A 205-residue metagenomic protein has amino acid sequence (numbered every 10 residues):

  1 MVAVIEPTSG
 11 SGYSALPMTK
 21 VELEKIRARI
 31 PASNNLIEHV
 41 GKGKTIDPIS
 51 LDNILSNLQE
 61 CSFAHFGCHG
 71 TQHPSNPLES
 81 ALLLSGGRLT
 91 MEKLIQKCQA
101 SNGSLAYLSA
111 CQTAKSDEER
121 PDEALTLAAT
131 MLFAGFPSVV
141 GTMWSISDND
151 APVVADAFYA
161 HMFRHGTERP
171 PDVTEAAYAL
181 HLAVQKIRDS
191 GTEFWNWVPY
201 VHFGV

Functional and structural regions predicted by a protein language model:
M1-Q72, L108: A domain-level signal for caspase-like cysteine endopeptidase catalytic cores and their zymogen-processing architecture
G12-L16, R29, K44, L84 (+4 more regions): Hydrophobic alpha-helical scaffolding
N34-H39, G141, A176-A177: Acidic/polar loop patches that form or flank catalytic/metal-binding clefts of enzymes that bind anionic ligands
S62-F163: Catalytic cores of nucleophile-dependent amide-cleaving enzymes
A151-V205: An often Trp-containing, charged/polar helix-loop segment at the C-terminal end of enzyme catalytic cores
